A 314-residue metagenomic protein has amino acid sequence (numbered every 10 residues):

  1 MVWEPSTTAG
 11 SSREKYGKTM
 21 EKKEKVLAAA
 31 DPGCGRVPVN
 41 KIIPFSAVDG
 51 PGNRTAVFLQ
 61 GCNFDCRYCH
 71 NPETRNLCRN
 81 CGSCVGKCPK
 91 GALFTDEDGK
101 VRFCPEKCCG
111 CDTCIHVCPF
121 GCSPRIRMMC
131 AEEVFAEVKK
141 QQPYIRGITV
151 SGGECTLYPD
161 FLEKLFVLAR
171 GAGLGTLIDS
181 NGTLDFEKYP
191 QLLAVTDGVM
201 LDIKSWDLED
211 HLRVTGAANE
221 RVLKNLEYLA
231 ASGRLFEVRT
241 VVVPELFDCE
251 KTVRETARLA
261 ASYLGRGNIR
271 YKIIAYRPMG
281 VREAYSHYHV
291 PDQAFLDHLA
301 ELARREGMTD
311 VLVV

Functional and structural regions predicted by a protein language model:
V2-G10: Extreme N-terminal basic, low-complexity initiation segments that serve as generic localization/processing leaders
W3, Y16-P51, V242-V314: Auxiliary Fe-S-binding modules of radical SAM enzymes
V39-S83, K100-G110: N-terminal pre-triad scaffold of radical SAM enzymes
R67-L77, S83-K100, T113-M128: Iron-sulfur cluster-binding cysteine motifs and their immediate structural context in ferredoxin-like electron-transfer
K107, R127-F135: FAD-binding FR-type
E132-H287: Conserved AdoMet/S-adenosylmethionine-binding subsite of the radical SAM
